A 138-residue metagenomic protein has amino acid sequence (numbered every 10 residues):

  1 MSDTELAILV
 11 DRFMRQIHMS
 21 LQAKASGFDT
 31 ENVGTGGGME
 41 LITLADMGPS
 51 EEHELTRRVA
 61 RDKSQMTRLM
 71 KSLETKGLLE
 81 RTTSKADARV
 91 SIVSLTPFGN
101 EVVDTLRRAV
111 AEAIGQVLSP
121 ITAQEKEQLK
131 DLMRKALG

Functional and structural regions predicted by a protein language model:
M1-N32: N-terminal leader segment of winged-helix/HTH proteins
S2, L6, G36-G37, F98 (+1 more regions): N-terminal positioning helix adjacent to the helix-turn-helix/winged-helix DNA-binding module
Q22-A23, P49, K71-G138: Charged, amphipathic alpha-helical coiled-coil/dimerization segments
E31, L44-M47: Short helix-capping/hinge SLiMs at alpha-helix to coil transitions
E40-L41: Short alpha-helical "packing" element that flanks the helix-turn-helix/winged-helix DNA-binding module
T56: The alpha-helix within a helix-turn-helix
